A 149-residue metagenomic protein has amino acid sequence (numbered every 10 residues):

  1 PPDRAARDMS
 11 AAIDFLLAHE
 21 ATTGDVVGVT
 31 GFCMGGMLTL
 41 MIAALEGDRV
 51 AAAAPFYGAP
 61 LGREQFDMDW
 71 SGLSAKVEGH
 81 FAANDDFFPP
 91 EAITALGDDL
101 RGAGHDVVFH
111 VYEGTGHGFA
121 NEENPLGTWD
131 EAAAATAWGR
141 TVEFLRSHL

Functional and structural regions predicted by a protein language model:
P1-L149: N-terminal cap/leader regions of alpha/beta-hydrolase-fold enzymes, predominantly small-molecule hydrolases
